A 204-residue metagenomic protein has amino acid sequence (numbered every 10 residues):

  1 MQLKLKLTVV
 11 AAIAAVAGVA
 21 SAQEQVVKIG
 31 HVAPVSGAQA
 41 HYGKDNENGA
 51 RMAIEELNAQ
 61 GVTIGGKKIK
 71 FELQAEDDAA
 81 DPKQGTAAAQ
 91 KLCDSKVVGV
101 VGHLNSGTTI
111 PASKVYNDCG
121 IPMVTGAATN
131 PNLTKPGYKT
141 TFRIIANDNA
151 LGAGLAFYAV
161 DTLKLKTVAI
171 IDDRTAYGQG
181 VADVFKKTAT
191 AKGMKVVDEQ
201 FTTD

Functional and structural regions predicted by a protein language model:
M1-A22: Gram-negative bacterial Sec-dependent N-terminal signal peptides
I13-V16, D94, T162-L165: Alpha-helix termination/capping residues and helix-transition junctions
S21-H31, I64-F71, V160-K166: Immediate post-signal peptide segment of exported/extracytoplasmic ligand-binding proteins
V27-R51, E76-P82, L104-G107, I171-Q179: Extracytoplasmic "Venus flytrap"
H41-N46, Q60-K135, I144, T202-D204: Beta-alpha junction/loop-to-helix N-cap segments that form part of ligand/metal-binding clefts
Y42-G65, D183-A191: Short, polar/charged alpha-helical segment
A87, P131-N132, K139-D204: Extracellular/periplasmic Venus flytrap/periplasmic-binding protein
